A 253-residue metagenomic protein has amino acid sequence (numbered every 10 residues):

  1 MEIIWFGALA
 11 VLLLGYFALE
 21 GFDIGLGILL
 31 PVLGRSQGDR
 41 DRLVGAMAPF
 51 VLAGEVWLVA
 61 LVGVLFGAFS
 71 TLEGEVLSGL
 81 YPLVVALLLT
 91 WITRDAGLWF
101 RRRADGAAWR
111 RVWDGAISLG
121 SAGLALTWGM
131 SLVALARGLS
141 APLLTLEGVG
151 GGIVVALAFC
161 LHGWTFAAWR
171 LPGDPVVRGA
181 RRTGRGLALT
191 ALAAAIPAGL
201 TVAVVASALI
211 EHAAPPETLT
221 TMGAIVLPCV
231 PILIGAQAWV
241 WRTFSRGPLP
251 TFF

Functional and structural regions predicted by a protein language model:
I3-L58, A68-E75, G79-F253: Polytopic transmembrane helical bundles with strong interfacial aromatic enrichment
G63: Glycine-rich loop at the start of a catalytic domain that most often binds anionic cofactors/ligands
